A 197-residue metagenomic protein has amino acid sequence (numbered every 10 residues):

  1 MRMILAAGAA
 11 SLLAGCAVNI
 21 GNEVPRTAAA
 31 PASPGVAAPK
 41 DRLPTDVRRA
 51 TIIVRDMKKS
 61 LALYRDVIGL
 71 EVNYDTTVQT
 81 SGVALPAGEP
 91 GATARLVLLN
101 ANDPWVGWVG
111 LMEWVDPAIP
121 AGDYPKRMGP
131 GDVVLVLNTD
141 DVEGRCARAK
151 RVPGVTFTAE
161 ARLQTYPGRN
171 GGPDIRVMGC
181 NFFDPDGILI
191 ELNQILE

Functional and structural regions predicted by a protein language model:
M1-L5: Bacterial N-terminal signal peptides that target proteins for export
A14-G15: C-terminal motif of bacterial Sec signal peptides marking the signal peptidase cleavage site
I20-S33: Short, low-complexity, disordered segments immediately C-terminal to signal peptides in bacterial exported proteins
P34-P44: Short, low-complexity N-terminal intrinsically disordered segments enriched in polar/charged residues
D41-R42, I53-V106, G171, E197: Core segments of cupin and vicinal oxygen chelate
R55-A62, E71-Y74, W105-W108, M112-D186: Vicinal oxygen chelate
